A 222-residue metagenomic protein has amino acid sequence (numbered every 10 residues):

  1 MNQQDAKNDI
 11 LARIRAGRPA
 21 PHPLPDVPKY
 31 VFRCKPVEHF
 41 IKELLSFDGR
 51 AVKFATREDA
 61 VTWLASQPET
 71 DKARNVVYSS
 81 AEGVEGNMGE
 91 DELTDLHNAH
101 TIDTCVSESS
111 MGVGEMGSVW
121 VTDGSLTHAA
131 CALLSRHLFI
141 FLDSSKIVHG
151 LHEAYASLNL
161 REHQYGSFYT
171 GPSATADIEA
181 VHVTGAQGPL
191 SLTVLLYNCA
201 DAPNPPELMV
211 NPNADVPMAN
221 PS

Functional and structural regions predicted by a protein language model:
M1-A214, N220-S222: The feature marks the mature, well-folded catalytic cores of soluble enzymes
